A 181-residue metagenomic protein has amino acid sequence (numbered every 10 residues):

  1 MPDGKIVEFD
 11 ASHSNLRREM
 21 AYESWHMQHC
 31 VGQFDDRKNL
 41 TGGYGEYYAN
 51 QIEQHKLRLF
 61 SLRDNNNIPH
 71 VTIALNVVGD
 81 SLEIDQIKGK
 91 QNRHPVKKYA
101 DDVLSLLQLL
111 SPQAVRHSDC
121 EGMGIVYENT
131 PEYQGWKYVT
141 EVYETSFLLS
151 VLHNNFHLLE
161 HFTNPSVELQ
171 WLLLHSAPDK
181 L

Functional and structural regions predicted by a protein language model:
M1-K180: Catalytic-core elements of nucleic-acid end-processing and repair enzymes
